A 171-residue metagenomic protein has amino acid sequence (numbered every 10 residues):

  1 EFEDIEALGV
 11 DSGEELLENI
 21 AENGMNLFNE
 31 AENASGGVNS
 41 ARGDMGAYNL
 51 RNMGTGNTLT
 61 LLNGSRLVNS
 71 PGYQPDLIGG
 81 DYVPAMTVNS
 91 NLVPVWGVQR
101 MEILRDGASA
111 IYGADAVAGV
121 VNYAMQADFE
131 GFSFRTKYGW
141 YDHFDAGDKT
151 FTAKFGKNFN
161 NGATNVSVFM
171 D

Functional and structural regions predicted by a protein language model:
E1-N49, G54-G56, S65-S90, E102-S109 (+1 more regions): Periplasmic N-terminal accessory/gating domains of Gram-negative outer-membrane beta-barrel systems
E15-L16, Y48-N49, N89-N91, D115-T136 (+1 more regions): N-terminal periplasmic accessory domains that precede and gate Gram-negative outer-membrane beta-barrel machines
A41, A114, F144-D148: Transmembrane beta-barrel outer-membrane domains
N52, M125, K157-F159: Residue-level signature of outer-membrane beta-barrel architecture
T58, D128-F132, G162-V166: Outer-envelope beta-barrel architecture signal
L59-N63, N122, N165-D171: Outer-envelope exported proteins of Gram-negative bacteria
E102, G107-S109, F129-K157: Short strand-turn segments of transmembrane beta-barrel domains in outer membranes, especially the first one or two
